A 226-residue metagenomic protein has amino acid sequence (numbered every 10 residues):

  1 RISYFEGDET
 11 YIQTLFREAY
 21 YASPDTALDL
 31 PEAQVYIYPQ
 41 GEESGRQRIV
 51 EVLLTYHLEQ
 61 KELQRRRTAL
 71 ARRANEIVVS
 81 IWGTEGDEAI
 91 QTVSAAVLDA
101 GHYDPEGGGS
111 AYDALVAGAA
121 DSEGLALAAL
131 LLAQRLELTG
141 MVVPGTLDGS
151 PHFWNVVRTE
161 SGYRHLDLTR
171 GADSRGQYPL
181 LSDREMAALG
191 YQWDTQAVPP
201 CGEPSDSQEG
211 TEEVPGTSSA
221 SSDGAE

Functional and structural regions predicted by a protein language model:
R1-L53: Intrinsically disordered, low-complexity N-terminal segments that are enriched in acidic
Q40-L53, H57-N75: Short, compositionally biased low-complexity segments
R48-V50, A89, V93, L125: Residue-level detector of well-ordered alpha-helical segments, enriched for hydrophobic/aromatic packing positions
K61-A114, D223: Secondary-structure boundary elements
G86-A89, D121, L125, A129: Hydrophobic (often cysteine-bearing) scaffold residues that line and stabilize catalytic clefts of nucleotide/cofactor
A111-L125: A short, highly charged nucleic-acid-interacting micro-segment common to nuclease and nuclease-linked defense proteins
G124-A188: Hydrophobic/aromatic-rich core segments of domains that either
Y163-E226: His-Asp-centered catalytic microenvironments across diverse enzyme cores, prominently the transglutaminase-like
